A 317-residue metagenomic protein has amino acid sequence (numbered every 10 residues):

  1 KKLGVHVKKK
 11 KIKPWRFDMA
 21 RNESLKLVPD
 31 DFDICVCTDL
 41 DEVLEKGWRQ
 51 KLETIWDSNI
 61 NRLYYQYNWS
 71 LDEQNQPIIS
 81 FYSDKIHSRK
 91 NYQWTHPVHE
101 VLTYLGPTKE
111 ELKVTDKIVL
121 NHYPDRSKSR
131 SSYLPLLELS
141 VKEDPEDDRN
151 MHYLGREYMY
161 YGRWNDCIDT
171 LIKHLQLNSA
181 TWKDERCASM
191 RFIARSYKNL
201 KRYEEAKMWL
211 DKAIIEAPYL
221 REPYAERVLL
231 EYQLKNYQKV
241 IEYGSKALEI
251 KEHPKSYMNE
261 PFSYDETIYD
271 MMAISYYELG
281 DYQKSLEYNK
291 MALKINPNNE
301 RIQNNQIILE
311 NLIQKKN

Functional and structural regions predicted by a protein language model:
K1-P14, E23, E242-E249: Acidic donor-binding segment of Leloir-type glycosyltransferases
M19-L25, V43-D169, K173: Catalytic-site signature of metal-activated, phosphate-bearing donor transferases, centered on the GT-A/GT-A-like
N22-I34: Active-site nucleotide-sugar/metal-binding loop of Leloir-type enzymes
